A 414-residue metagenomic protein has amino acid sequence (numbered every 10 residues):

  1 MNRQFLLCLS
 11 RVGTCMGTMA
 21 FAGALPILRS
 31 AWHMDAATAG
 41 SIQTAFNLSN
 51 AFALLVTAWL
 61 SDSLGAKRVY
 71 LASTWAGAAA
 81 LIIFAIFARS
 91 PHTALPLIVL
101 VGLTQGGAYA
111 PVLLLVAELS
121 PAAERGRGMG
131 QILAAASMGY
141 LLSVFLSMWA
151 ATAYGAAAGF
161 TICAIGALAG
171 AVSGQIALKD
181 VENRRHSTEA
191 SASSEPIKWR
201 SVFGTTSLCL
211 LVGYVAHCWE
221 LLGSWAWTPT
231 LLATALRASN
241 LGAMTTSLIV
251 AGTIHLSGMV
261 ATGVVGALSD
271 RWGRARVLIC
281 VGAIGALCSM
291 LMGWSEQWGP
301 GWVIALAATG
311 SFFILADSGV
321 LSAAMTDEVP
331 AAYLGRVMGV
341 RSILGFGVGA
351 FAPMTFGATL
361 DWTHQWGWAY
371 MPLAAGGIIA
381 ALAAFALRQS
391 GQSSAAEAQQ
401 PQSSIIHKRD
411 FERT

Functional and structural regions predicted by a protein language model:
M19, N47-L55, Y140-L141, H255-G263 (+1 more regions): Residue-level signature of mid-helix packing/kink "hotspots" within the transmembrane helices of 12-pass Major
F21-A22, S207-G252, G258: Extracytoplasmic gate region of multi-pass secondary transporters
F52-R89: Conserved MFS/SLC helix-loop-helix module at the cytosolic interface between two early adjacent transmembrane helices
S63-T74, D270-G282: Cytoplasmic membrane-interface "Motif A"-like loop-to-helix N-cap segments of 12-TM Major Facilitator Superfamily
L97-A135: Cytoplasmic helix-loop-helix junction between adjacent transmembrane helices in 12-TM secondary transporters
I132-L178: Helix-loop-helix hairpin linking two adjacent transmembrane segments in secondary transporters
A275-L321: C-terminal transmembrane helical hairpin of 12-TM major facilitator-type secondary transporters
E328-W362: A late C-terminal transmembrane helix in Major Facilitator Superfamily
